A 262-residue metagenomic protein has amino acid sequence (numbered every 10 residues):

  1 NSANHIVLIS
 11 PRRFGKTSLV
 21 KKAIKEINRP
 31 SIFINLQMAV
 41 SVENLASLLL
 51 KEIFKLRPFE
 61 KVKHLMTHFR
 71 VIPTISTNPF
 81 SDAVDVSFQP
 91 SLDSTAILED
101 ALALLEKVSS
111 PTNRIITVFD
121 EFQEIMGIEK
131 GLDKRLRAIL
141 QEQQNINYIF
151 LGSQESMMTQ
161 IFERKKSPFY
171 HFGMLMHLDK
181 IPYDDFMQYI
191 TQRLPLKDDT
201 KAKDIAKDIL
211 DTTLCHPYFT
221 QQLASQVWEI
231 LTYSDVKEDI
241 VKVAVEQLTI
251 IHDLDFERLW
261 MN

Functional and structural regions predicted by a protein language model:
S2-F14, S18-I115: P-loop NTPase nucleotide-binding core
A3, Q37-V42, E124, S153-M157 (+2 more regions): Conserved nucleotide-binding/hydrolysis micro-motifs of P-loop NTPases
N28-S31, Q144-I146, H171-M174: Short glycine-/polar-rich loops that comprise or flank the Walker A/P-loop and associated switch/sensor motifs
A46, E129, I161-F162, I190 (+1 more regions): Short, flexible helix/strand-to-coil boundary loops that buttress conserved ligand/catalytic motifs in alpha/beta
A46, L50, L102, E106 (+1 more regions): Short, amphipathic alpha-helical segments that act as regulatory/interfacial helices in nucleotide-processing proteins
F88-E155, E163: Conserved Walker B catalytic segment
Q160-D211, Y233-D235: Helix-loop-helix "sensor" segment of P-loop NTPases
C215, F219-N262: Winged-helix-like regulatory helical subdomains adjacent to P-loop NTPase cores
